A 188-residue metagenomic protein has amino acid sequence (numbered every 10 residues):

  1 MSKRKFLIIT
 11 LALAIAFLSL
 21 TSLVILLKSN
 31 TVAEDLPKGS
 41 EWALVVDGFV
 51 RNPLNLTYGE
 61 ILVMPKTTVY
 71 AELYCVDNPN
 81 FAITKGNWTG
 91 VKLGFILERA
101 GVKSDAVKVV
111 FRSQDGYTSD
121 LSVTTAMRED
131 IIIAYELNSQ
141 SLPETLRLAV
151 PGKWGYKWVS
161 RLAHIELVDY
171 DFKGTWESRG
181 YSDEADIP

Functional and structural regions predicted by a protein language model:
S2-P188: N-terminal intrinsically disordered, low-complexity segments enriched in P/E/S/T
